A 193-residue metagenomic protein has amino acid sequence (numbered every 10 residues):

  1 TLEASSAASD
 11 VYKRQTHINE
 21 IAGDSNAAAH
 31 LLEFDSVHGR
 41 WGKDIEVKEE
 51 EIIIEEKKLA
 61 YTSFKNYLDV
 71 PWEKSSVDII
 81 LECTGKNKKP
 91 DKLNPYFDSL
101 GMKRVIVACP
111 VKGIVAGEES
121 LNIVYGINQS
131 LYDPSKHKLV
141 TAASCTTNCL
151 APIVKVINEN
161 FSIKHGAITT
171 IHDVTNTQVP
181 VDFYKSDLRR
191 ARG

Functional and structural regions predicted by a protein language model:
T1-A8, Y12: Single conserved hydrophobic/aromatic residue that forms the stacking wall/gate of nucleotide- or nucleobase-binding
K13-R14, E46-V47, S135, A151-G193: Active-site-lining helix/loop region of Rossmann-like oxidoreductase modules
R14-I54: Glycine-rich phosphate-binding loop and adjoining beta1-alpha1-beta2 segment of Rossmann-like nucleotide-binding folds
I21, L81-C83, A108: Short, well-ordered coil/turn residues at beta-beta hairpins and beta-strand->alpha-helix junctions within
I21-D24, V111-K112, S144-T146, T170-T177: Glycine-rich beta-alpha junction loops
H38-D91, P134: A structured beta-alpha segment of the ubiquitous adenosine-cofactor-binding alpha/beta core
K86-H137: Rossmann-fold NAD(P)-binding glycine/threonine-rich loop
H137-I153: Short alpha-helices
